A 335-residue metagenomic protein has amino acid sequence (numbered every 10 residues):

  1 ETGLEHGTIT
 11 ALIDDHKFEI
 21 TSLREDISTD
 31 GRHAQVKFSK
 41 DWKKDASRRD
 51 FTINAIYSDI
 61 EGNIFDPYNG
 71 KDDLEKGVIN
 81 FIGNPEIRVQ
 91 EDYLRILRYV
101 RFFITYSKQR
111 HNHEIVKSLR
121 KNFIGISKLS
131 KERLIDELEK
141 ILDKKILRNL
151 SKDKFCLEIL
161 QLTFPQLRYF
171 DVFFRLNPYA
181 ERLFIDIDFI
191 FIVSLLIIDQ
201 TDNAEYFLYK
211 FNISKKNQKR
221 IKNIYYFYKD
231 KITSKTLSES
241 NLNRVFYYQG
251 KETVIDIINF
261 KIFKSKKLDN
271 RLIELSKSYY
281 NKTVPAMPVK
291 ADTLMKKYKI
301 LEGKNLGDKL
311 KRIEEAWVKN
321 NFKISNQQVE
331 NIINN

Functional and structural regions predicted by a protein language model:
E1-N335: Catalytic cores of the polymerase beta-like nucleotidyltransferase superfamily and closely associated nucleotide
